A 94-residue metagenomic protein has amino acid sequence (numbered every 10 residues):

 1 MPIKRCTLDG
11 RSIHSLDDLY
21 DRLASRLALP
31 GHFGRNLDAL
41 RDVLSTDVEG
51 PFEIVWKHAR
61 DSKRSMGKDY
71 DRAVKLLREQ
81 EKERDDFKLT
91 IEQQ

Functional and structural regions predicted by a protein language model:
M1-R35, T46-Q94: N-terminal intrinsically disordered, low-complexity segments enriched in P/E/S/T
